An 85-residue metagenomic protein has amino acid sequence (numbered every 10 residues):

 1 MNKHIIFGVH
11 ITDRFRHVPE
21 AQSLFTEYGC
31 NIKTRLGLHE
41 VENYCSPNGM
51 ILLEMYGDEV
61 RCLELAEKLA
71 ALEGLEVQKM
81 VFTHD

Functional and structural regions predicted by a protein language model:
M1-D85: Long, contiguous binding/interaction regions
